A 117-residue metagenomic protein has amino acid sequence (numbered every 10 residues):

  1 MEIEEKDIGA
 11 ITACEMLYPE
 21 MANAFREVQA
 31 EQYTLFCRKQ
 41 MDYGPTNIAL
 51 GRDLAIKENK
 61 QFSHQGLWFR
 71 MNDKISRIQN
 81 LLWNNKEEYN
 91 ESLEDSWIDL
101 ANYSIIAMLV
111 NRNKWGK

Functional and structural regions predicted by a protein language model:
M1-K117: Intrinsically disordered, low-complexity regulatory regions that flank transcription factor DNA-binding cores
